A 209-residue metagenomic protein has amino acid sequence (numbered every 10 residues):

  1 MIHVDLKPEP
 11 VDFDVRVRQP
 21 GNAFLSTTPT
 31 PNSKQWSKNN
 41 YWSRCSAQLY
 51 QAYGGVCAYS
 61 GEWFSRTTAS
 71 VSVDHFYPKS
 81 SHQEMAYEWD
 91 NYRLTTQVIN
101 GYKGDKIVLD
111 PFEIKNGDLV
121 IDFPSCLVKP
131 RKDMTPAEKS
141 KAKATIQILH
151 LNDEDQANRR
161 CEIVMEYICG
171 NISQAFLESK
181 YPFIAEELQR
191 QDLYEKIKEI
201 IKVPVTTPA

Functional and structural regions predicted by a protein language model:
H3-V56, H82-A86, I163-V164: Short, charged surface segments at domain edges that flank catalytic/cofactor-binding sites
S26-T27, P31-N32, L109, N171 (+1 more regions): Alpha-helical interaction segments
N39, Y59-L94, D105-D110, K115-L119: Histidine-centered nuclease catalytic patch
R44-S70, T96-I99: Short cysteine-rich loop/turn motifs with clustered Cys
Y87-V98, C126-A137, S179-P182, I197-P204: Short, Lys/Arg-enriched charge-dense amphipathic segments
N100-I168: Domain-level detector of nuclease and nuclease-like folds in predominantly extracellular/periplasmic contexts
S140-A209: C-terminal, charged low-complexity interaction regions
